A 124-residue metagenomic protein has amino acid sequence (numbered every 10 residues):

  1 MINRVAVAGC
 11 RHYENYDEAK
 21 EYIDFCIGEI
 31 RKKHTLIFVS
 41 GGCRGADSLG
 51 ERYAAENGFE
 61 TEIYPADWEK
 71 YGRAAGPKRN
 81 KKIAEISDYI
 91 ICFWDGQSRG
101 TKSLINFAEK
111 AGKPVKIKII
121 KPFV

Functional and structural regions predicted by a protein language model:
I2, H12-V124: Acidic/glycine-enriched connector segments
